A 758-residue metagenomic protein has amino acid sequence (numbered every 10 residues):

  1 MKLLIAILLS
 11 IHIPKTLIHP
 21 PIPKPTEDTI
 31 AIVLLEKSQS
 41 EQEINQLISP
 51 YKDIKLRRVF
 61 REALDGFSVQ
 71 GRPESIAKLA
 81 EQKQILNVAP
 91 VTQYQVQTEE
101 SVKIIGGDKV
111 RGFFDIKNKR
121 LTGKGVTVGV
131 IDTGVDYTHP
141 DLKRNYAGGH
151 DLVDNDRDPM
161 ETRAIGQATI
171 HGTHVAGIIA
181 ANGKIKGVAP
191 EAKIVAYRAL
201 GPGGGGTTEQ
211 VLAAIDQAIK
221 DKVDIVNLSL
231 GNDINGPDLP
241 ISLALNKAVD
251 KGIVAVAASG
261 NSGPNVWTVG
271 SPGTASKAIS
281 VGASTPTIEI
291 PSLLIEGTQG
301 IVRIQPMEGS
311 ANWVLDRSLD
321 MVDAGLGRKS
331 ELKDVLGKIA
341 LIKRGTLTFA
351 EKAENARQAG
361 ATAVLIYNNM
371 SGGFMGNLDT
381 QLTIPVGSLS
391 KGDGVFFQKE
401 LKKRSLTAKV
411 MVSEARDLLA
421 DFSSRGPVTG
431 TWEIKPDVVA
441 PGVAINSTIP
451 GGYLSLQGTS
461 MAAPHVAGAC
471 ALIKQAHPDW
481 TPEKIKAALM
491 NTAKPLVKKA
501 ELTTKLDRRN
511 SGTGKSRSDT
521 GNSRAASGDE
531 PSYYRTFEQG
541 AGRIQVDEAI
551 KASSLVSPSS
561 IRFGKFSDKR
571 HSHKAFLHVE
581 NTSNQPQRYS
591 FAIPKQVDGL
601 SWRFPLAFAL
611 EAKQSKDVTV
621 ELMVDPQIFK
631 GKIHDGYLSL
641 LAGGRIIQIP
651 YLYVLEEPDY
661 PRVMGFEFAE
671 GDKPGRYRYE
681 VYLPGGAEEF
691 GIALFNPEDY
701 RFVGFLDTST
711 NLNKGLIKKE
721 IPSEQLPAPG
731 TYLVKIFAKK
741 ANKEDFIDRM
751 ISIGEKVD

Functional and structural regions predicted by a protein language model:
L3-T26, E41-K117, D393-V410: Autoinhibitory propeptides
V91-Q358, A363, Y367-D393, V412-P482 (+5 more regions): Peri-catalytic substrate-binding/gating loops that frame the active-site cleft of hydrolases
K124, K569-F576, Q627-Y637, G675-Y677 (+1 more regions): Short, solvent-exposed loop/turn segments enriched in Ser/Thr/Gly
A257, L418-S424, D529, R543-T582 (+3 more regions): Beta-sheet-dominated interaction scaffolds and their linkers
V556-S559, S583-T619, E688-T708: Surface-exposed binding patches on compact interaction domains or structured appendages
K569-F576, A669-G691, K714-E720: Contiguous beta-strand segments within globular domains
Q627-E657: Terminal connector regions
Y653-P674, E755-D758: Low-complexity, Pro/Ser/Thr- and charge-rich linker/hinge segments at domain boundaries
